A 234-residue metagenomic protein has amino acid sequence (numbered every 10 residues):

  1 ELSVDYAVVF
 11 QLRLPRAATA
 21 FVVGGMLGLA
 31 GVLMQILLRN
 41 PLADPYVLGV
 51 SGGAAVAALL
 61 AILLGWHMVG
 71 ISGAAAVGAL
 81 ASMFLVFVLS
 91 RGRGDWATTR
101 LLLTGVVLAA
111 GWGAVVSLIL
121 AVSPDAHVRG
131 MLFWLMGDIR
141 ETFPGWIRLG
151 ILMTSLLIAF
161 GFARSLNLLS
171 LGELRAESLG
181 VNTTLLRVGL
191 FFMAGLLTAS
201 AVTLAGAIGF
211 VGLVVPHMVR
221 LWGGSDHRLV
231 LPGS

Functional and structural regions predicted by a protein language model:
E1-S234: Alpha-helical transmembrane segments in inner-membrane proteins
